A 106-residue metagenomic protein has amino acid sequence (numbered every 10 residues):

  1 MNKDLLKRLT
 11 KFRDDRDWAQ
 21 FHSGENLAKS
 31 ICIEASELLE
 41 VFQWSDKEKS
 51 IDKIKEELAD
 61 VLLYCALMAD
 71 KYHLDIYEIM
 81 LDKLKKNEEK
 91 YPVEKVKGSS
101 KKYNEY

Functional and structural regions predicted by a protein language model:
M1-L58, L62-Y106: Flexible "arm" and connector segments at domain edges
